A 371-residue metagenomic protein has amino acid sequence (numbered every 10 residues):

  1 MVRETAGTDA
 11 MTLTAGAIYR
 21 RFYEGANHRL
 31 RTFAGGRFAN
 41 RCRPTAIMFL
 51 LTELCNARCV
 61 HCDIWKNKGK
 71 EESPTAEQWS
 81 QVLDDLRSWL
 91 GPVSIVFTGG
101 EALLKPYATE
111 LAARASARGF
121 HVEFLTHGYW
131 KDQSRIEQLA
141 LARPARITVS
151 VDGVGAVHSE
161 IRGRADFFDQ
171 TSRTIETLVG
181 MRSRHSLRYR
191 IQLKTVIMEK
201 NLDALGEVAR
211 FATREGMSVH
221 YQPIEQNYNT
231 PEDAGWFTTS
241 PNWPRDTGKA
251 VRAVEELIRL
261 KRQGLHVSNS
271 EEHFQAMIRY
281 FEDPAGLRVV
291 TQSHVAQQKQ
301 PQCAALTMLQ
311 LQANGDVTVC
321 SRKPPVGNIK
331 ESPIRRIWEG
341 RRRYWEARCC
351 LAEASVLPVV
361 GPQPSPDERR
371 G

Functional and structural regions predicted by a protein language model:
M1-E72, D84-S88, F274-Q300, T307-M308 (+5 more regions): N-terminal pre-core extensions flanking Radical SAM catalytic domains
V2-T12, G16, H121, L141-A304 (+5 more regions): Radical SAM enzyme [4Fe-4S]-AdoMet core and its adjacent flexible, acidic and glycine-rich loops/tails across
R3, T12-R146, Q226-N227, R245-K249: Conserved alpha-helical substructure of the radical SAM core
E53, E101, T126, V151 (+2 more regions): Short loop or secondary-structure boundary microenvironments that flank and position key functional residues
G69, P324-G327: A short acidic/small-residue loop/turn micro-motif
G100-E101, I224-E225, E272, A352-A354: Short, solvent-exposed turn/loop segments enriched in Gly/Ser/Thr/Pro and often Arg
L104-K105, D132, M198-N201, V326-G327: Alpha-helix N-cap/loop-to-helix initiation residues
Y107, S321-R322: Short clusters of small/polar residues that mark proteolytic maturation junctions
